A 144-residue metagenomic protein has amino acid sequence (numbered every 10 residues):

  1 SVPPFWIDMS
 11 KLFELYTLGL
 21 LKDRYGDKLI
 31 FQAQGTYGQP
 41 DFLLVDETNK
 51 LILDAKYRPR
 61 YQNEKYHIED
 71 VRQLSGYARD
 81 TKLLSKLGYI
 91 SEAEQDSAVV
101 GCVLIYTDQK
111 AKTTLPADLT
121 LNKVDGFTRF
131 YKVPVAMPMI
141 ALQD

Functional and structural regions predicted by a protein language model:
V2-D144: Catalytic core segments in nucleotide and nucleic-acid processing enzymes
